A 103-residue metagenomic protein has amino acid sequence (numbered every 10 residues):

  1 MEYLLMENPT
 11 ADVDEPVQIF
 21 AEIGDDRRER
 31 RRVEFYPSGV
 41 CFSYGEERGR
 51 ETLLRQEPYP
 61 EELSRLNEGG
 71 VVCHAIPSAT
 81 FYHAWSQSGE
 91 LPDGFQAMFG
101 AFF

Functional and structural regions predicted by a protein language model:
M1-G24: Negatively charged, low-complexity tracts enriched in Asp/Glu with abundant Ser/Thr
L4, A21, R27-E29, G70-A75 (+1 more regions): Generic preference for hydrophobic/aromatic residues in regular secondary structure cores
M6-D14, V33, F42-G49, H83 (+2 more regions): Structural boundary micro-motifs
N8-A11, D26, S38, A79: Generic structural motif
D12-D14, D25-D26, E68, D93: Acidic-enriched, low-complexity/disordered segments with a strong bias for Aspartate over Glutamate
E15, P37-G39, L54, I76 (+1 more regions): Alpha-helical structural elements
E22-E68: Acidic, aromatic-enriched beta-alpha/helix-loop junctions
E57-F102: Short, compact, well-ordered microdomains
